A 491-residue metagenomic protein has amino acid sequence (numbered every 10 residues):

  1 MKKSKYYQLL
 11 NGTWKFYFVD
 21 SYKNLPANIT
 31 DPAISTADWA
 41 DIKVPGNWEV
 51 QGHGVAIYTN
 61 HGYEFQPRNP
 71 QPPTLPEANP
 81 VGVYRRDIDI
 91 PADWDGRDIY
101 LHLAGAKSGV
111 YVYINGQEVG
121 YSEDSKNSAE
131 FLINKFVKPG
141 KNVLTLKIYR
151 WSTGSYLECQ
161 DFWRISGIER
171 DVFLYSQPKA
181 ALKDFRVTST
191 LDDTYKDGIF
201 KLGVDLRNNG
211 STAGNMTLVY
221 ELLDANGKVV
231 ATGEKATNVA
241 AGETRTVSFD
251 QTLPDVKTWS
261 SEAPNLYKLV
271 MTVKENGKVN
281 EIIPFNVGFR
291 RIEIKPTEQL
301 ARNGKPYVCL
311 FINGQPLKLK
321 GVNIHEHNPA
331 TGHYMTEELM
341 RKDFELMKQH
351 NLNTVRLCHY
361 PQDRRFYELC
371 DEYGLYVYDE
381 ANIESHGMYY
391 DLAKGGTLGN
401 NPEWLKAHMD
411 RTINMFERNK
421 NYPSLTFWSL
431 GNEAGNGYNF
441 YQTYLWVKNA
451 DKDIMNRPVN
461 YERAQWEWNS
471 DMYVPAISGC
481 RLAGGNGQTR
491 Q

Functional and structural regions predicted by a protein language model:
M1-F65, V143, K147, W151 (+1 more regions): Accessory carbohydrate-binding/adhesion or oligomerization-edge regions at the termini of glycan-active proteins
S4, F185-R186, T272-M347: N-terminal carbohydrate-binding accessory modules
Y17-S21, N47-V55, T74-D184, N209-G210 (+3 more regions): Accessory beta-strand-rich segments of carbohydrate-active enzymes
V81, P139-G140, D197, A240-T244: Solvent-exposed, conformationally flexible loop/turn segments
W94-D98, V137-K141, L253-K268: Short glycine/proline/serine/threonine-rich loop/turn segments at secondary-structure transition edges
V112-I114, D197-N238, R245-F249: Beta-strand-rich binding/interaction modules
K179-G210, A301-P306: Surface beta-strand/loop "capping" patches
F344-M347, T354-Q491: Substrate-binding/catalytic cleft of secreted carbohydrate-active enzymes, primarily glycoside hydrolases
